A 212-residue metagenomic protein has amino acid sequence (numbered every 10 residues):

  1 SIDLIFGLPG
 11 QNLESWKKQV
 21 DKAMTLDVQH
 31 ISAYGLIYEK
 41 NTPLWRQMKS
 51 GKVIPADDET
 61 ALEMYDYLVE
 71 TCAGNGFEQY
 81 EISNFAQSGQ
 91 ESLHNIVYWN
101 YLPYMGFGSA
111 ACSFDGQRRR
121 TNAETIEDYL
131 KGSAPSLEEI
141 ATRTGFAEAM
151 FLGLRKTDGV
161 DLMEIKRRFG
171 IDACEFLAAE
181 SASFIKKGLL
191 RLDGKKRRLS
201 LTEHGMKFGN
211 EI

Functional and structural regions predicted by a protein language model:
S1-I171: C-terminal scaffold of the Radical SAM
E81, I185-K196: A short, conserved structural fragment
L162-M163, E175, L192: Extended hydrophobic-aromatic, low-complexity segments
I171-K186: Short amphipathic alpha-helical interaction segments
R197-T202: Minor-groove-contacting beta-hairpin "wing" of winged helix-turn-helix DNA-binding domains
H204-I212: Short, amphipathic alpha-helical interaction segments positioned at domain boundaries
